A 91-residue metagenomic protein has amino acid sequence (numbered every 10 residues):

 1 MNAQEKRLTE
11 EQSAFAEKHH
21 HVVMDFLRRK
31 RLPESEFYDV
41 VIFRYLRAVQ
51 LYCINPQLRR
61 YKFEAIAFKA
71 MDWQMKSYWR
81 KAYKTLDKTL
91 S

Functional and structural regions predicted by a protein language model:
M1-T85: Alpha-helical promoter-recognition and RNA polymerase-docking modules of transcription initiation factors, dominated by
K88-S91: Internal acidic/polar
